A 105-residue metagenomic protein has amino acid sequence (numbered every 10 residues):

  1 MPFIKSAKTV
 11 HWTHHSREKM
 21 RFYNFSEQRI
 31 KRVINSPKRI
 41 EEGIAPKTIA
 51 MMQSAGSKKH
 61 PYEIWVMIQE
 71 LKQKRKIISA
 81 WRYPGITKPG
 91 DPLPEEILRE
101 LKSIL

Functional and structural regions predicted by a protein language model:
M1-L105: Ribonuclease/tRNase effector modules and their secretory precursors
